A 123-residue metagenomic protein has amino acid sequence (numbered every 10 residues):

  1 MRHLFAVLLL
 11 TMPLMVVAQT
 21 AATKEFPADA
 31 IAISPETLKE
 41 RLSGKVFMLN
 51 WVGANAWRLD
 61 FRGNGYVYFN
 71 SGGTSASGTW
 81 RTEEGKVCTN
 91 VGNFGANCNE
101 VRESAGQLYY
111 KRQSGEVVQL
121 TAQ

Functional and structural regions predicted by a protein language model:
M1-L4: Positively charged n-region of N-terminal signal peptides that target proteins for export
A6-P13: Bacterial N-terminal signal peptides
V16-Q123: Lipid interaction determinants
